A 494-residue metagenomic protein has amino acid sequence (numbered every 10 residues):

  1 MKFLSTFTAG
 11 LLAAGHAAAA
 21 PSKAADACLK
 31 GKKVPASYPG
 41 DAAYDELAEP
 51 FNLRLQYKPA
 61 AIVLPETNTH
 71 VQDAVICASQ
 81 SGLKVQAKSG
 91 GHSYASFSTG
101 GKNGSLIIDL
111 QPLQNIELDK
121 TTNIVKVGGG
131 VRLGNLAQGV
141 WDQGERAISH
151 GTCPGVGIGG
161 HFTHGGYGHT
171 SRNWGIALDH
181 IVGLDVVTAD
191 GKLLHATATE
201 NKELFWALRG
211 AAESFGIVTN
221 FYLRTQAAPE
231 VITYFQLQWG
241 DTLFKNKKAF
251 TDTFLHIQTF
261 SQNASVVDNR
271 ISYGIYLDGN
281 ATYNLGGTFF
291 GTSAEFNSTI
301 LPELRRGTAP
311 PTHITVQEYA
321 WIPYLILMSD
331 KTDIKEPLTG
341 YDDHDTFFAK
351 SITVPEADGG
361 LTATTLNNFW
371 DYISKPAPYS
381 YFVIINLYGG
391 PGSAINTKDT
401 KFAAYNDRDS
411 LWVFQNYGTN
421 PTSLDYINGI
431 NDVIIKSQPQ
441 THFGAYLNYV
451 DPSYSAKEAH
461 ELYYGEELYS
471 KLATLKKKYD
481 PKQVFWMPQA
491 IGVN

Functional and structural regions predicted by a protein language model:
M1-G10: Classical eukaryotic N-terminal signal peptides for Sec-dependent ER targeting/secretion, especially the positively
K2-F3, H16-N494: Soluble FAD-dependent oxygen oxidases
